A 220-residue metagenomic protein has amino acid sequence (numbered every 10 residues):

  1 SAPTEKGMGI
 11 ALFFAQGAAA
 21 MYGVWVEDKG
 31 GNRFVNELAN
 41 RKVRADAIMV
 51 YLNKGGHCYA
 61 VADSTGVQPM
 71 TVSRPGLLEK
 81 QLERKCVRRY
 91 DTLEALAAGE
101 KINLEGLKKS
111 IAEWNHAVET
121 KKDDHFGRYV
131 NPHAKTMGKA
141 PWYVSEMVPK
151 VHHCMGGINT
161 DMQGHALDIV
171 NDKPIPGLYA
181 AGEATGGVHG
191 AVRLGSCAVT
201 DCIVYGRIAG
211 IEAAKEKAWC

Functional and structural regions predicted by a protein language model:
S1-C220: Residues forming the flavin
